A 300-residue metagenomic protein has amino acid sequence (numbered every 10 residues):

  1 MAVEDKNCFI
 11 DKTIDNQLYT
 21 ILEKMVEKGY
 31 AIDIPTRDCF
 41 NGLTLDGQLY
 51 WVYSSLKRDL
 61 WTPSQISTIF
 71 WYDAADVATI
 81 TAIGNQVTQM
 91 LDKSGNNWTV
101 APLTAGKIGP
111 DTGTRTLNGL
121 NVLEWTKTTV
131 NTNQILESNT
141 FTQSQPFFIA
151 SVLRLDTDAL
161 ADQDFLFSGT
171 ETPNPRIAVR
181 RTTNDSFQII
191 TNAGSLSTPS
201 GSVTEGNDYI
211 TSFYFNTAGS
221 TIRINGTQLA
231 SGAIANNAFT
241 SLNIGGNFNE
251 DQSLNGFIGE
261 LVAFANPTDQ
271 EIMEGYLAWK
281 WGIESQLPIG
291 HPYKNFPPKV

Functional and structural regions predicted by a protein language model:
M1-Y30: Short, intrinsically disordered N-terminal pre-domain segments
N7, D11, D15-N16, P35-D38 (+2 more regions): Polar/charged low-complexity regions in secreted precursors and cytosolic/nuclear IDRs
I21-N41, S195: Extracellular/surface-exposed low-complexity repeats and stalk/linker segments enriched in Gly/Pro and small polar
Y30, N41-T99, F257, D269-V300: GGW-centered surface loops in extracellular recognition modules
V52, F70-A74, D92, F147-T157 (+4 more regions): Short hydrophobic/aromatic patches on beta-strands that form ligand-binding or substrate-lining surfaces
I69-W71, T88, L120-L123, N133-Q134 (+4 more regions): Short Gly/Ser/Thr-biased coil->beta-strand turn/linker motifs that build repetitive extracellular beta-solenoid/fiber
S94-N131, T140-Q143, I149-L160, E171-A235 (+1 more regions): Extracellular glycan-interaction surfaces
N237-A265: Extracellular glycan-interaction patches encoded by glycine-rich segments
